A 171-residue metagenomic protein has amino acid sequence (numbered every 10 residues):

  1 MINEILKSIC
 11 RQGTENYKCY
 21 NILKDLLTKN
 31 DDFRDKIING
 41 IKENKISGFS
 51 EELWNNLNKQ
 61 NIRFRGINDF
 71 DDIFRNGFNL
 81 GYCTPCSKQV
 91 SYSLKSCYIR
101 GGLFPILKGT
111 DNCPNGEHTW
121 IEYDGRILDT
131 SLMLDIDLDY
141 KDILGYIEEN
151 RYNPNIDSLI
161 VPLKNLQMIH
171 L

Functional and structural regions predicted by a protein language model:
M1-L171: A structural boundary/capping signal
